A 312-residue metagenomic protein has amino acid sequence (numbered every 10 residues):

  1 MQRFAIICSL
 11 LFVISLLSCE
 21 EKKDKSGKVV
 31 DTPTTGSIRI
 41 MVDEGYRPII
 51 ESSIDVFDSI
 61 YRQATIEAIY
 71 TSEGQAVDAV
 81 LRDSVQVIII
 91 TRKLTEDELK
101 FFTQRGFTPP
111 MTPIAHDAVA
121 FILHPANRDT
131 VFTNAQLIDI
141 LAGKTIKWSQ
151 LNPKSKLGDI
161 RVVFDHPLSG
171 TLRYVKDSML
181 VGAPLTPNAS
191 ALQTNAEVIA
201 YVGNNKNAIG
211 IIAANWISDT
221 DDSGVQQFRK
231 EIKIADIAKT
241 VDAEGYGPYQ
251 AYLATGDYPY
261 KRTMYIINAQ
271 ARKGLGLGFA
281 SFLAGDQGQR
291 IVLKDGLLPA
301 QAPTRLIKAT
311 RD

Functional and structural regions predicted by a protein language model:
M1-A5: Positively charged n-region of N-terminal signal peptides that target proteins for export
L10: Short polybasic linear motifs
S15-S18: C-terminal motif of bacterial Sec signal peptides marking the signal peptidase cleavage site
E20-R62, I69, E73-G74, D78-A79 (+2 more regions): Exported/periplasmic ABC-transporter solute-binding proteins
G74-R105, T220: Pocket-flanking alpha-helical
T95-D97, G106-P109, R128-T133: Peptidyl-prolyl cis-trans isomerase
